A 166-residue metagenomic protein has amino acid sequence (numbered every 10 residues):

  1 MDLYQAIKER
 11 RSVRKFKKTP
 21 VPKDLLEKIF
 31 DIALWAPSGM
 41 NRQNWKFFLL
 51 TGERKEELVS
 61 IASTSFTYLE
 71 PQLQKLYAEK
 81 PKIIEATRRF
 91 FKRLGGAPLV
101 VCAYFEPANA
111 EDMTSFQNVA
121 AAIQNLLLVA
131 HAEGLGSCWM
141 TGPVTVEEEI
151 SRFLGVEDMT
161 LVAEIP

Functional and structural regions predicted by a protein language model:
M1-G96: N-terminal amphipathic, basic helical "cap/leader" segment at the start of enzyme domains
I29, A33, V101, E106-R152: Small-aliphatic-rich amphipathic alpha-helix that forms the alpha element of a beta-alpha
R42-W45, A132, V162: Short secondary-structure junction motifs
T67-P71, L154-P166: A glycine-rich helix N-cap at a beta->alpha junction
E79, R152-L154: Short, surface-exposed loop/helix-turn segments at secondary-structure junctions that function as lids/hinges flanking
G96-L99, L135, D158-L161: Short coil/turn connectors at secondary-structure junctions
